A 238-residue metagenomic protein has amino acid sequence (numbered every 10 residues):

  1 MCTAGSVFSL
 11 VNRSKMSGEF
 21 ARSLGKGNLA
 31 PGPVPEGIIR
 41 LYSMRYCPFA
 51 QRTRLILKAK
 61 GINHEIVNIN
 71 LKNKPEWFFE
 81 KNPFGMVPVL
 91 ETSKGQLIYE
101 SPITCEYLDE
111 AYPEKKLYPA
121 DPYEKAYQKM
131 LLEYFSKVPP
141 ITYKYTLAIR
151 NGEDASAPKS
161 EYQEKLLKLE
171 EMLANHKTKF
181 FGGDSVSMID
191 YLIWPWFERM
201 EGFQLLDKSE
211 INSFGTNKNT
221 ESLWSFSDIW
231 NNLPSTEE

Functional and structural regions predicted by a protein language model:
M1-F181, S185: GST-like domain detector, emphasizing the conserved glutathione-binding G-site in the N-terminal thioredoxin-like
A120-P122, R150, S156-S160, Q204-E221: Short alpha-helical "patches" and their helix-cap loops
L131, L166, S213-S227: Short, mixed-charge aromatic SLiMs
F181-E210, N217-K218: GST superfamily/GST-like fold recognition
L223-W224, I229-E237: Cationic, amphipathic, low-complexity alpha-helical segments enriched in hydrophobics plus arginine/proline
